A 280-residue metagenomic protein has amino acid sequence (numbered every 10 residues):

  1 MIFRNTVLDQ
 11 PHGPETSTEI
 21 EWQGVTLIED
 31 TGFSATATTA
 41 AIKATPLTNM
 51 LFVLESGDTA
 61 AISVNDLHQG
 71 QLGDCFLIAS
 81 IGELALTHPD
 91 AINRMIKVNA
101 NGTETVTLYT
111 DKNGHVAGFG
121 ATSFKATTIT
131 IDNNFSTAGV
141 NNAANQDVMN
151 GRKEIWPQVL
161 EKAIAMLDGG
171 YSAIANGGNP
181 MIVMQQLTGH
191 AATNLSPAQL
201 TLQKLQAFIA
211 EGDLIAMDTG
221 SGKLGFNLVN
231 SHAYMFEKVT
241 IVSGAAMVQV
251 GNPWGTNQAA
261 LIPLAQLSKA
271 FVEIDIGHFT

Functional and structural regions predicted by a protein language model:
M1-T280: Structured alpha-helical subdomains that flank or immediately precede key functional sites
